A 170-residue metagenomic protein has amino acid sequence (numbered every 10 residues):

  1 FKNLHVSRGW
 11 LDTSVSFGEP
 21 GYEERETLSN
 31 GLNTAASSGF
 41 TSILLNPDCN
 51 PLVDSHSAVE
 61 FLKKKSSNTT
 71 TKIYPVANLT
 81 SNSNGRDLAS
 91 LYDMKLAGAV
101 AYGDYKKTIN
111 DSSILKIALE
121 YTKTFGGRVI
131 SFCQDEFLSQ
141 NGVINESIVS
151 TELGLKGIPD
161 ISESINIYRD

Functional and structural regions predicted by a protein language model:
L4-S66: Metal-associated gating/positioning segment near the N- to mid-region
R8, G18-P20, N84, N110 (+1 more regions): Conserved protein kinase catalytic core
T13-E26, P47, T71-D87, K106 (+1 more regions): Active-site mouth loops of central-metabolism enzymes
N30-V53, T69-S81, K95-N110, G126-Q134 (+1 more regions): Divalent metal-dependent hydrolysis catalytic cores, especially in the metallo-beta-lactamase
L52-L62, N84, T108-Y121: Active-site-adjacent beta->alpha loops and helix N-cap segments on the catalytic face of soluble alpha/beta enzymes
S57-K72, S81, V143-E146: Short N-terminal signal/transit or membrane-insertion segments and the immediately adjacent low-complexity/disordered
A89-D170: Histidine/acidic residue-rich metal-binding segments in metalloenzymes
